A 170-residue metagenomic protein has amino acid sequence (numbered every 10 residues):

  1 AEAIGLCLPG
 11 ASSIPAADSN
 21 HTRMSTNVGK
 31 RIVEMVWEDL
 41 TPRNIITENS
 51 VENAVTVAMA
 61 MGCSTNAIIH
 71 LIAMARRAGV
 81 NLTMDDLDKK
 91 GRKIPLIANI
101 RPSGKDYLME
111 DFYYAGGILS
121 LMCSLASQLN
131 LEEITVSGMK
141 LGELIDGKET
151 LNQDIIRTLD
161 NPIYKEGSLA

Functional and structural regions predicted by a protein language model:
A1-A170: Catalytic or ion-coupling anion/metal-binding cores of large enzyme and transporter domains
